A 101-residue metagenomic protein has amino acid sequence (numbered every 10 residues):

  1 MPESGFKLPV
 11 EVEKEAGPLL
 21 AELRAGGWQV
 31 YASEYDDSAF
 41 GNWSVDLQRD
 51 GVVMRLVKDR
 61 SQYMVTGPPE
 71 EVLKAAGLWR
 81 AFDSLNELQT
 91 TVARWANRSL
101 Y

Functional and structural regions predicted by a protein language model:
M1-Q48, E70-Q89, S99-Y101: Negatively charged, low-complexity tracts enriched in Asp/Glu with abundant Ser/Thr
F40, M64, R94-N97: Alpha-helix termini
W43-V45, V52-E70: Short, conserved beta-strand/beta-arch hydrophobic-aromatic motifs that form part of recognition grooves or interface
G51, V57-R60, F82, A96 (+1 more regions): Small/flexible residues
L56, E87-W95: A short, charged, amphipathic alpha-helix used as a generic interaction element across diverse proteins
